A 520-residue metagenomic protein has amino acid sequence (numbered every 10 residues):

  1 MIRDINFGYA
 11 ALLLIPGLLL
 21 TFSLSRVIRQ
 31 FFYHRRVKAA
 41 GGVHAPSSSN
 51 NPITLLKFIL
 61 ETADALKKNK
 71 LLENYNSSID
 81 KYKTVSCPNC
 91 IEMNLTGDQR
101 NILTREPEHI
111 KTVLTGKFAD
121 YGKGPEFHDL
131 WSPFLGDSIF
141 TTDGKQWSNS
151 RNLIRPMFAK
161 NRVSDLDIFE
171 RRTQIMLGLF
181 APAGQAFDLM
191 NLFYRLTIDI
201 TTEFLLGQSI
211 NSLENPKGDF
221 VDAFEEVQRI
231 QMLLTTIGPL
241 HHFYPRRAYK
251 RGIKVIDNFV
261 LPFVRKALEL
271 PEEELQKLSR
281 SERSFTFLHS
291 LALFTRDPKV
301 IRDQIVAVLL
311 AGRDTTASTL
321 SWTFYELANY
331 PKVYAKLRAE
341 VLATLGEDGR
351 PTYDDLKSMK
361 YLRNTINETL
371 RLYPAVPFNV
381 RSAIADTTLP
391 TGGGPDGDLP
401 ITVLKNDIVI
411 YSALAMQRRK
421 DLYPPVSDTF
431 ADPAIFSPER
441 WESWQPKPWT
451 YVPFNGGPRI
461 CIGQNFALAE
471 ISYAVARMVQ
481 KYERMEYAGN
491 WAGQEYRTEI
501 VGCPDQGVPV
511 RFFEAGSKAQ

Functional and structural regions predicted by a protein language model:
I2-N149, V163-G178, L196, N211 (+3 more regions): N-terminal membrane-proximal hinge/A-helix region immediately C-terminal to the signal-anchor transmembrane segment
I2-R3, C503-Q520: C-terminal helix/juxtamembrane-tail motif
A45, D219-E226, Q276-R283, E326-F378 (+5 more regions): Cytochrome P450 I-helix active-site segment
K123-D129, V163-L320, K336: Cytochrome P450 heme-thiolate monooxygenase catalytic core
P182, P331-V333, K447, I460 (+1 more regions): Cytochrome P450 heme-binding "Cys pocket" and the immediately downstream C-terminal segment
T315-A328, A474: Short, small-residue alpha-helix embedded
Y411-W444: Conserved cytochrome P450 K-helix/beta-meander segment immediately N-terminal to the heme-binding cysteine loop
